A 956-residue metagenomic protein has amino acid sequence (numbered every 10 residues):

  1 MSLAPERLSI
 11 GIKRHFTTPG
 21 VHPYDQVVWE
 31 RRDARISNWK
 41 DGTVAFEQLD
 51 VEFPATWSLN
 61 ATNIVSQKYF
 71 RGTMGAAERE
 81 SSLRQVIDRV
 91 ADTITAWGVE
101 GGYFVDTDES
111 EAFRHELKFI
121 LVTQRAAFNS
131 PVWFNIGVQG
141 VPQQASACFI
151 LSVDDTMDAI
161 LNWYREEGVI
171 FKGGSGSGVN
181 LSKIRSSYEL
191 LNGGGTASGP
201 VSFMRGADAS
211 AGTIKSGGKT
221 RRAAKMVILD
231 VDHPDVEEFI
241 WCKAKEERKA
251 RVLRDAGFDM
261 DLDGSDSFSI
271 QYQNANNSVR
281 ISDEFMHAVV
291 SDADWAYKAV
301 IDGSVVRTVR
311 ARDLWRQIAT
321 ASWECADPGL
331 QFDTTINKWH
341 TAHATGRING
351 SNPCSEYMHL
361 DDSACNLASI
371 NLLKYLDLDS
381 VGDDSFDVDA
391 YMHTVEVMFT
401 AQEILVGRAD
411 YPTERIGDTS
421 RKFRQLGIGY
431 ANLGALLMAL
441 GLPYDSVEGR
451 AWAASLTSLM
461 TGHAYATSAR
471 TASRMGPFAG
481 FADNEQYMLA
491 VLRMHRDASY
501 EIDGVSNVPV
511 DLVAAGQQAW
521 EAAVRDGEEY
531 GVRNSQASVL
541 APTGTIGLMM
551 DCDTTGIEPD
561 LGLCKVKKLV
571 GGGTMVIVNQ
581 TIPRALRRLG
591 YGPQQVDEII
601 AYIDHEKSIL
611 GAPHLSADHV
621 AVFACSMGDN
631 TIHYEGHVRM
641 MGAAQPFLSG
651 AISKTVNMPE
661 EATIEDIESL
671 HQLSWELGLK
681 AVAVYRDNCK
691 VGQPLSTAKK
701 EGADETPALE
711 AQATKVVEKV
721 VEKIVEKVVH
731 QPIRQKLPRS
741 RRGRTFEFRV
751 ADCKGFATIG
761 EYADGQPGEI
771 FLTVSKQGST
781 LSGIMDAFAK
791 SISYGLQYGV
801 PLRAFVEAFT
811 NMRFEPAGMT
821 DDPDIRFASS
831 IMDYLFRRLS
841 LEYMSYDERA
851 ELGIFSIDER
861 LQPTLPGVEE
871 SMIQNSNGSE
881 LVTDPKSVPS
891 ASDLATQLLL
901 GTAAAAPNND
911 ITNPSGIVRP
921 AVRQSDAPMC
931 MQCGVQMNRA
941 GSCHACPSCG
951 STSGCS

Functional and structural regions predicted by a protein language model:
M1-S793, Q797, P823-I825, A927: Extended catalytic cores of very large enzyme megasubunits
G636-E661, P738-R742, E747-P767, N877-S951: C-terminal accessory/binding modules appended to enzymatic or scaffolding proteins
S653-A681, G795-L839, D910, P914-N938 (+1 more regions): C-terminal structured "cap/appendage" subdomains that terminate the fold
S696-R741, R849-C933: Acidic, low-complexity intrinsically disordered tails
G768, S775-R860, P866-G867: Phosphate-backbone binding interfaces of nucleic-acid-interacting proteins
G954-S956: Short metal-binding segments enriched for Cys and/or His
